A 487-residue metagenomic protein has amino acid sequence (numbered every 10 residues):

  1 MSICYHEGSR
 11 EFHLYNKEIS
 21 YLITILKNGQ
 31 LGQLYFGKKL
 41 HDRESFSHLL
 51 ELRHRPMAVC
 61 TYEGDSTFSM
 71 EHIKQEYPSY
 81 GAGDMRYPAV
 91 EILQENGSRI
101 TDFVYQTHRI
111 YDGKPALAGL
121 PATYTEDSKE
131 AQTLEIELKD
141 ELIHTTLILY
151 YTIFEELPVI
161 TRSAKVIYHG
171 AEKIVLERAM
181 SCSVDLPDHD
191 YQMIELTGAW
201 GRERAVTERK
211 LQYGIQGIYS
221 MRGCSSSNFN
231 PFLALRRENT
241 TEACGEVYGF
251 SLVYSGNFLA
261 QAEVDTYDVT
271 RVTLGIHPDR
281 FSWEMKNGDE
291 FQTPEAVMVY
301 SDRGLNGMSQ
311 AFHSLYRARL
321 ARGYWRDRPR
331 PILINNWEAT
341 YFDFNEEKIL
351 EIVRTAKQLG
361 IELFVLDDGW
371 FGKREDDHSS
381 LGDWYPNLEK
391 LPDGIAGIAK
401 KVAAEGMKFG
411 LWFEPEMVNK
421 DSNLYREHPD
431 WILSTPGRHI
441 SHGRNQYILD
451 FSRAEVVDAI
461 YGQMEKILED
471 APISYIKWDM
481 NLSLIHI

Functional and structural regions predicted by a protein language model:
M1-F12, V269-M285: Short acidic, Pro/Gly- and aromatic-enriched capping/linker segments at domain boundaries
Y5, S9-H13, L31-E263, D279: Polysaccharide-binding surfaces and accessory modules of carbohydrate-active proteins
H13-I23, G32-K39, A58-C60, E71 (+2 more regions): N-terminal structural segment of carbohydrate-active enzymes
S98-Y105, W283-D302: Short Pro-Gly-centered flexible turn/kink motifs
P331, E338, F342, P415-K466 (+1 more regions): Active-site-adjacent "subsite" loops/lids of carbohydrate-active enzymes
N336, T340-R426, D458-G462: Aromatic- and glycine-enriched glycan-recognition loops and surfaces that form the carbohydrate-binding subsites
I361, P472-I473: A structural motif
H486-I487: Conserved small/polar residues in nucleotide/adenosyl-binding loops
